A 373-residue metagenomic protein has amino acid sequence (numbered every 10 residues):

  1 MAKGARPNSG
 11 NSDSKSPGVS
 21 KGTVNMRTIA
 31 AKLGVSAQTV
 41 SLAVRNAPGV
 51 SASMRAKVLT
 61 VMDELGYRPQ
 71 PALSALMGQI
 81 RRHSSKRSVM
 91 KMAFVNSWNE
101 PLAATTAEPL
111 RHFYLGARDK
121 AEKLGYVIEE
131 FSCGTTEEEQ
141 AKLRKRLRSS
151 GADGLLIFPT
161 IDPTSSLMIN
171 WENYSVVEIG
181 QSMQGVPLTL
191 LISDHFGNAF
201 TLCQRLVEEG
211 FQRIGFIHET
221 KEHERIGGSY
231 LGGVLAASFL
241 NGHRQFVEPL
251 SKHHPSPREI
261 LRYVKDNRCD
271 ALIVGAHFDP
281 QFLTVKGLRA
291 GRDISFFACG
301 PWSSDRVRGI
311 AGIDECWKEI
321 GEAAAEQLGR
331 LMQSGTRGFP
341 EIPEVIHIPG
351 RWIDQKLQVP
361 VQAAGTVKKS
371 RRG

Functional and structural regions predicted by a protein language model:
M1-R81, R372-G373: N-terminal helix-turn-helix DNA-binding module of bacterial transcription factors
V19, V24, L65-L143, T220 (+1 more regions): Amphipathic helical "hinge" segments at domain boundaries
A93, S149-P159, G215-E219, F246-L250 (+2 more regions): Periplasmic-binding protein-like
A121-G134, V186, I214-I217, G228-P257: Short beta-strand elements in bilobed, periplasmic/extracellular small-molecule ligand-binding domains
F158-N198, A298-A311: Flexible loop/hinge segments that line or gate small-molecule binding clefts
T189-F216, S256-L261, D314-T336: Hydrophobic alpha-helical segments within soluble ligand-binding/sensing domains
L202-N241, G338-V359: An alpha-beta-alpha
R262-G373: Flexible loop/turn connectors
